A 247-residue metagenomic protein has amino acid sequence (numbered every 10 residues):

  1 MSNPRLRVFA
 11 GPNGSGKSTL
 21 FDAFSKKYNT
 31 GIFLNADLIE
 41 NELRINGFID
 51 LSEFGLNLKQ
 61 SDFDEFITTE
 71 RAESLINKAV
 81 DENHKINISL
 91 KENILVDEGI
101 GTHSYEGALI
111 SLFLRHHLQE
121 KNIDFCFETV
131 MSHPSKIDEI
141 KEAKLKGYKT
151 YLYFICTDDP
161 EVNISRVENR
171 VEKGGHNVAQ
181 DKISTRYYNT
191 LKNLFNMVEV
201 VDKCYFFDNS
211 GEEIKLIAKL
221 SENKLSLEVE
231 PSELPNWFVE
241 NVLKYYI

Functional and structural regions predicted by a protein language model:
M1-P4, H117-Q119: Phosphate-binding P-loop
L6-V8: Short hydrophobic/aromatic beta-strand immediately N-terminal to the Walker A/P-loop
P12-N13: The conserved Walker
G16: Conserved glycine(s) of the Walker
L20-F21: Post-Walker A alpha-helix
S25-E120: Conserved substrate/cofactor phosphate-moiety recognition/catalytic segment in nucleotide-dependent phosphotransferases
L145-N193: A glycine- and Lys/Arg-enriched "phosphate-lid" helix/loop adjacent to the NTP-binding pocket of small-molecule kinases
N196-I247: NTP-dependent small-molecule kinase module
